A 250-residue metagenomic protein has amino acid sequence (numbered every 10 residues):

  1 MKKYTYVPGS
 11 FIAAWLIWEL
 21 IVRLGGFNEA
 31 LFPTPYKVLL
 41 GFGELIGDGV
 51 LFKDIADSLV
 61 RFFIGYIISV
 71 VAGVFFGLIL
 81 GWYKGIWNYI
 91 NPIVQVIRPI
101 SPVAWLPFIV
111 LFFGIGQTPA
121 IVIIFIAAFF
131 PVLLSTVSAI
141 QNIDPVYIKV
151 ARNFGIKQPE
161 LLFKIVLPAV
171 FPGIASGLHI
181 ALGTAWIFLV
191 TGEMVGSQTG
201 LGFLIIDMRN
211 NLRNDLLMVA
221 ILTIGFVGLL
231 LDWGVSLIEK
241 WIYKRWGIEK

Functional and structural regions predicted by a protein language model:
L24-I67: Periplasmic/extracellular loop-to-transmembrane helix junction in inner-membrane transport proteins
K53-R61, L111-V132, A175, L216-I221: Loop-to-helix entry region at the N-terminal start of transmembrane alpha-helices in multi-pass membrane transporters
A72, F76, I97-P102, I123-V137 (+3 more regions): Faces of alpha-helical transmembrane segments in polytopic inner-membrane proteins
F75-V110, L134-I143, K149: Cytoplasmic-entry segments and transmembrane alpha-helices of multi-pass inner-membrane transporters
K84, S176, M218-K250: C-terminal transmembrane helix and the adjacent membrane-cytosol boundary/short C-terminal tail of inner/organellar
V110-L111, I187-I224, Y243, I248-K250: Glycine-rich helix-loop "coupling/hinge" segments at transmembrane-helix boundaries in multipass transporters
V122, I126, Q158-T191: Transmembrane alpha-helices
A139-A175, I205: Short cytoplasmic-facing helical segments at TM-TM junctions of multi-pass membrane proteins
